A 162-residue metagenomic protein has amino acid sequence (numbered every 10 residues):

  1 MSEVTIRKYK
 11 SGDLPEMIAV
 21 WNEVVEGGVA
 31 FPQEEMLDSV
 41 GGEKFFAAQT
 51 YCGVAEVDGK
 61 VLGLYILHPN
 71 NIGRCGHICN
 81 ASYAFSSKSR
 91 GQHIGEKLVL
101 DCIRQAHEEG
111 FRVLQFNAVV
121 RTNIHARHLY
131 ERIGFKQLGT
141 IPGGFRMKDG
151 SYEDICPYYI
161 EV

Functional and structural regions predicted by a protein language model:
S2, Y83, I141, K148-V162: Terminal substrate-recognition subdomain of acyl/acetyltransferases
E3-M17: A short beta-loop-alpha structural element at the N-terminal edge of CoA-dependent acyl/N-acetyltransferase catalytic
I18-E35: Helix-loop element at the rim of GNAT/NAT acetyltransferase active sites that forms part of the acceptor-substrate
A30-K88, V99-L100, Q105, E161-V162: Acetyl-CoA-dependent GNAT
G91-A106, R127-R132: Conserved acetyl-CoA-binding loop-helix of GNAT-fold acetyltransferases
A106-V119: Conserved GNAT acetyl-CoA-binding A-motif
F116-A126, G144-K148: Conserved beta-strand-loop-alpha-helix junction that forms the acyl-donor binding cleft
Y130, F135, Y158: Conserved active-site tyrosine of GNAT-family acetyltransferases
